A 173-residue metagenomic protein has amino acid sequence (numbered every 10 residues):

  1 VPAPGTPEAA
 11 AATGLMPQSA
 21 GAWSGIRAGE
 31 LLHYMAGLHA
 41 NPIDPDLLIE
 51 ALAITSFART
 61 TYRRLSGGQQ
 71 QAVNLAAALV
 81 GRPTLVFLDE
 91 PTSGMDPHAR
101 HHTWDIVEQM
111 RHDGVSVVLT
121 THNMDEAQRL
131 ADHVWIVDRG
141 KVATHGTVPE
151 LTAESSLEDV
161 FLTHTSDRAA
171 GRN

Functional and structural regions predicted by a protein language model:
H33, G37, P42-F57: Conserved ABC ATPase "signature" region
R82: Conserved catalytic motifs of ABC-family nucleotide-binding domains
V86-D89: Catalytic Walker B motif of ABC-type/P-loop ATPase nucleotide-binding domains
R100-D113: Helical segment within the ABC ATPase nucleotide-binding domain
A127-R129: A short, surface-exposed alpha-helical micro-motif characterized by mixed small hydrophobic and charged/polar residues
H145-G146: ABC ATPase "signature
